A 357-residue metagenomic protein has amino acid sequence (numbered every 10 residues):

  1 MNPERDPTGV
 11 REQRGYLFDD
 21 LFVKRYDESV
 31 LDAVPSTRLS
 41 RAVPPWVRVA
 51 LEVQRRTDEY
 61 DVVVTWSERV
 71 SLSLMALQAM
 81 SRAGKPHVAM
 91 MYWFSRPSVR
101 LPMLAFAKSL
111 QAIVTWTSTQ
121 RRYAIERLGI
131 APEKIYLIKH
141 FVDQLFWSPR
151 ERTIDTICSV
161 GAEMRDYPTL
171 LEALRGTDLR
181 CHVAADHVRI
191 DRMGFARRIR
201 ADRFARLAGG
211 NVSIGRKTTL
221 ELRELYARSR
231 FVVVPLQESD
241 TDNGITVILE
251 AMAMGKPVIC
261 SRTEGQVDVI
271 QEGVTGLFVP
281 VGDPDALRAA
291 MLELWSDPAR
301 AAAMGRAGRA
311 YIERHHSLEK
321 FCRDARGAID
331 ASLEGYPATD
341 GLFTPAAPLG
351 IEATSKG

Functional and structural regions predicted by a protein language model:
Q111-I125, I130-W147, T153-I154, S159-G161: Donor nucleotide-sugar binding/catalytic pocket of nucleotide-sugar-dependent glycosyltransferases
R150-R165, L170-A184: Conserved donor-binding/catalytic core segment of Leloir-type glycosyltransferases
A185, M193-R223: Nucleotide-activated donor-binding/catalytic signature segment of Leloir-type glycosyltransferases, i.e., the conserved
Y226-T241, K256: Acidic donor-binding loop of glycosyltransferase active sites
A227-S229, V247-P257, S261-R262, E272 (+1 more regions): Conserved donor-binding/catalytic loop of nucleotide-activated donor transferases
E272-G273, L277-P284, E293-A299: Conserved acidic donor-binding segment of nucleotide-sugar-dependent glycosyltransferases
A286, E293, R300-R314, F321-G327: A short, well-ordered alpha-helix in the C-terminal region of glycosyltransferases
R314, L318-G357: C-terminal alpha-helical cap of glycosyltransferases
